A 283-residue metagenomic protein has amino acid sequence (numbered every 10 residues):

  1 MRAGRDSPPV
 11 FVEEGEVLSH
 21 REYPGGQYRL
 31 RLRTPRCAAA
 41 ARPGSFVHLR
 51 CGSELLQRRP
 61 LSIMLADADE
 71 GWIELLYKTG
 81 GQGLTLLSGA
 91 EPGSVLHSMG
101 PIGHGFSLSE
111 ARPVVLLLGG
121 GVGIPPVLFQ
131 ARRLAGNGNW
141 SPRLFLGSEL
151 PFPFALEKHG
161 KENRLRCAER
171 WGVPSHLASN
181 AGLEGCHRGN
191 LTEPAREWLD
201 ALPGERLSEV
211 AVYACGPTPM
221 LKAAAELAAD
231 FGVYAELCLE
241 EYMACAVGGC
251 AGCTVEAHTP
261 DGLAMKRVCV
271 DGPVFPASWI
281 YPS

Functional and structural regions predicted by a protein language model:
R2-P92, L150: Ferredoxin-reductase
R21, P60, A178-A181, E236-M243: Beta-strand->loop->alpha-helix junctions that form or flank phosphate-binding loops in nucleotide-handling enzymes
G52-S53, P101, H258: Short, surface-exposed secondary-structure boundary micro-motifs
L84-L237: FNR/FR-type flavoprotein reductase catalytic core
P126, T218-P219, E240-V274: Local cysteine-cluster metal-coordination motifs and their immediate loop/turn environment, predominantly Fe-S cluster
F275-S283: A charged, well-structured terminal subsegment
